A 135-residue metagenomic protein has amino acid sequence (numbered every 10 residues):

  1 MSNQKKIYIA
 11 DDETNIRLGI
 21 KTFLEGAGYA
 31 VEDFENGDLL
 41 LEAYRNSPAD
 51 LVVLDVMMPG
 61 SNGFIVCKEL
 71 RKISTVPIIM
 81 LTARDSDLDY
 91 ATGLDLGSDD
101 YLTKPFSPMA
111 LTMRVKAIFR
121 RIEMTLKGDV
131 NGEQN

Functional and structural regions predicted by a protein language model:
N3-K6, F119-N135: Short, Lys/Arg-enriched segments at the junction into DNA-binding effector domains of transcriptional regulators
T14-E32: Two-component/phosphorelay signaling modules centered on CheY-like receiver
R17, P59, S86, K104: The feature encodes the CheY-like receiver
D33-L51: Acidic, metal-coordinating helix/loop segments flanking the phosphotransfer/catalytic sites of two-component signaling
E35-N36, N62-I65, D89: Acidic catalytic/metal-coordinating carboxylates
E42, N62-S74: Short amphipathic alpha-helix used as the core "switch/output" element in two-component signaling
D55, T82: Active-site residues of response regulator receiver
